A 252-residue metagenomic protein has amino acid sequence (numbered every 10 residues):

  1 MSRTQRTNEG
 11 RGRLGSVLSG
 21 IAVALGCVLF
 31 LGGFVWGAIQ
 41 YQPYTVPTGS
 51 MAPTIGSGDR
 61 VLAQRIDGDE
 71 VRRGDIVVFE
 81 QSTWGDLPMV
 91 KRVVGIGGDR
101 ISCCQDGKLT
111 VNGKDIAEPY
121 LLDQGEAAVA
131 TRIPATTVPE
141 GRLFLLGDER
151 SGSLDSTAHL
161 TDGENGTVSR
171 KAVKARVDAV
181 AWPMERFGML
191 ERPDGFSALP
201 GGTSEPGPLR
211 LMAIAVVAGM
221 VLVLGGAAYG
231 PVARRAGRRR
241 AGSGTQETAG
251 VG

Functional and structural regions predicted by a protein language model:
S2-F30, G37-T45, P53, S57 (+1 more regions): Soluble "head" domains of membrane/secretory-pathway proteins
